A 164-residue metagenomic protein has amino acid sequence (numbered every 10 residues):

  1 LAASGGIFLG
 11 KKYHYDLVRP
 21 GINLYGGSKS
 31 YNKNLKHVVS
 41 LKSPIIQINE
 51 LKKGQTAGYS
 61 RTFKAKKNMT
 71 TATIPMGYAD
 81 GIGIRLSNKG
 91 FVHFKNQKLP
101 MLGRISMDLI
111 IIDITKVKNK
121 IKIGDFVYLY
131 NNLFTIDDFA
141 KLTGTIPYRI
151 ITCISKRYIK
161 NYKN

Functional and structural regions predicted by a protein language model:
L1-N164: Active-site anion/phosphate-binding pocket segments in diverse small-molecule metabolic enzymes
